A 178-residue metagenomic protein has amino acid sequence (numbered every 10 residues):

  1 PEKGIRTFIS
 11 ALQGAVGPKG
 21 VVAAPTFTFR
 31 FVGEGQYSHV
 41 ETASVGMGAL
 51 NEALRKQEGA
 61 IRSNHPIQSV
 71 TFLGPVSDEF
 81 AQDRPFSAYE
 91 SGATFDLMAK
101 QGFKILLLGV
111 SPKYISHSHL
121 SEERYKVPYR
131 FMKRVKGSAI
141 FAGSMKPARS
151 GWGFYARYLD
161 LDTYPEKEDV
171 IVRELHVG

Functional and structural regions predicted by a protein language model:
P1-G178: N-terminal and secondary-structure boundary signal
